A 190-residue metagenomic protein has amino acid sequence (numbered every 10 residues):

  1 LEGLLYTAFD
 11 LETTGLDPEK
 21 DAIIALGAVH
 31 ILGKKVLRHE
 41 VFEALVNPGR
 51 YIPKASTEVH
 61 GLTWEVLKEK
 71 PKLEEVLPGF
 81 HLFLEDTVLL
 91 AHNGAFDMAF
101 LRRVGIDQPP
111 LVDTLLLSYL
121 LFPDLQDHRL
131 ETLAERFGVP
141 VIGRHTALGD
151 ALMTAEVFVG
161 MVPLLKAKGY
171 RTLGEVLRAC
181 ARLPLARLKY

Functional and structural regions predicted by a protein language model:
L1, V159-Y190: Acidic two-metal-ion nuclease catalytic site recognized across multiple nuclease folds, prominently DnaQ/RNase D-T
L1-P110, P123-D124, E131-H145, K189: Conserved non-catalytic scaffold segment of RNase H-like nuclease domains
G49, D113-S118, F158: Short, acidic/turn-prone active-site loops that include or flank metal/cofactor- and phosphate-binding residues
F96, T146-V159: Acidic, divalent-metal-coordinating active-site segment for phosphoryl/phosphodiester hydrolysis, typified by short
L115-D127: Short, flexible loop segments at boundaries between secondary-structure elements
L117, L130, H145, V159 (+1 more regions): Active-site-adjacent betaalpha module
L120, R136, G160-L164: Active-site catalytic microenvironments for nucleophilic, acid-base chemistry
